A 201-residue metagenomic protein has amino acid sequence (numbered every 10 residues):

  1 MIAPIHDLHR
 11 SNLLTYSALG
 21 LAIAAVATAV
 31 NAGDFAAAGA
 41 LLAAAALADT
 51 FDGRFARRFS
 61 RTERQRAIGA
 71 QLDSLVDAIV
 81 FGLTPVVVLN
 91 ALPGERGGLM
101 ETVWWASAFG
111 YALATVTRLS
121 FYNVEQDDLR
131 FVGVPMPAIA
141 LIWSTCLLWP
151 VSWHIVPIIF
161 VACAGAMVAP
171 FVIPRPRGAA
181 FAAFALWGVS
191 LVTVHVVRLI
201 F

Functional and structural regions predicted by a protein language model:
M1-G53, A169-F171, R175-S190, V194-F201: Topogenic membrane-insertion module of multi-pass membrane proteins
I2-A3, R54-R66, A114-D128, G165-R175: C-terminal ends of transmembrane helices
A3-L13, G69-L72, V124-V132, H154 (+1 more regions): Short, amphipathic, aromatic/basic-enriched membrane-interface segments that mark the entry/exit of transmembrane
S11-Y16, R58-T117: Multi-pass membrane catalytic core of lipid/isoprenoid biosynthesis enzymes
S17-A24, D77-V88, Y111, V134-S144 (+2 more regions): Core segments of transmembrane alpha-helices that mediate helix-helix packing or line hydrophobic substrate/ligand
A22-A29, P85-A91, T115-F121, W143-L147 (+2 more regions): Structural signal for membrane-spanning alpha-helices in multi-pass inner-membrane proteins, emphasizing helix cores
G39-T50, G98-A112, V151-V161: Structural signature of hydrophobic alpha-helical transmembrane segments
D127-F201: C-terminal membrane-associated helical module and adjoining short loops/tails
